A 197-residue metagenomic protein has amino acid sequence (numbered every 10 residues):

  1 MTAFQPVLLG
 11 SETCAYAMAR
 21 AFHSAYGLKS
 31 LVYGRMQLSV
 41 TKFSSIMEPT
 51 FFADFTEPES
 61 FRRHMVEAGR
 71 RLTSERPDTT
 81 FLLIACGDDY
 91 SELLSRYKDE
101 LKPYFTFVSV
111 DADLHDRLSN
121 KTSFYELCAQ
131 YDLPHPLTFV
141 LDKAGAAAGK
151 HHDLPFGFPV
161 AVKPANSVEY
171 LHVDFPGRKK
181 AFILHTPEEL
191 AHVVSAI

Functional and structural regions predicted by a protein language model:
M1-V110, G145-A148: ATP-binding N-terminal substructure of ATP-dependent carboxylate-amine bond-forming enzymes
A53-E57, D116, F182: Pocket-edge positions in alpha/beta enzyme catalytic cores
V108-S119: A short, structured active-site edge motif that brings together acidic residues
R117-I197: Active-site nucleotide/adenylate-binding loops and adjacent lid/helix of ATP-dependent enzymes
